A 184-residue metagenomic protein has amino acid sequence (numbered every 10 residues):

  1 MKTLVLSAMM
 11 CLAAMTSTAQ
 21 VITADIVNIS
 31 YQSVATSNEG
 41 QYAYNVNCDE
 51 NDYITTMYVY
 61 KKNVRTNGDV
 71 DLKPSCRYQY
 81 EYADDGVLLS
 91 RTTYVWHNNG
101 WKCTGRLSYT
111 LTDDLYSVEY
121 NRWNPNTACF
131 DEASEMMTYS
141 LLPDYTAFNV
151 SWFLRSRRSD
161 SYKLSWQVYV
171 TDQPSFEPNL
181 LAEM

Functional and structural regions predicted by a protein language model:
M1-A24: Bacterial Sec-dependent N-terminal signal peptides
Q20-M184: Buried hydrophobic residues that stabilize the cores of well-folded domains
